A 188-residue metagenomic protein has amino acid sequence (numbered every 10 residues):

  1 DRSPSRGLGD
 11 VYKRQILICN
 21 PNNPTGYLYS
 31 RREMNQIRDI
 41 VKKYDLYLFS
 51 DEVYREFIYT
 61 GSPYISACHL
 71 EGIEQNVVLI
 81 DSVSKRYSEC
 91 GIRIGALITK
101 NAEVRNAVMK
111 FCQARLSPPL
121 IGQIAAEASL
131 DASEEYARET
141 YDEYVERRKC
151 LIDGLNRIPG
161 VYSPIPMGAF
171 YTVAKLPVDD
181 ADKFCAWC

Functional and structural regions predicted by a protein language model:
D1-Y12: Single conserved hydrophobic/aromatic residue that forms the stacking wall/gate of nucleotide- or nucleobase-binding
R6, P24-Y47, E52-E89: Active-site pre-lysine segment of PLP-dependent enzymes
V11, N20-N23: Flexible low-complexity scaffold tracts in large eukaryotic assembly proteins
L70, G95-N101, D131: Short beta-strand-to-turn element immediately C-terminal to the catalytic PLP-Schiff-base lysine in fold type I
G72, T99, E103-G122: Active-site C-terminal subdomain of aminotransferase-like
I73-E74, S88, N101-A107, E134-Y136 (+1 more regions): Short helix-loop capping/hinge motifs at secondary-structure junctions, enriched in acidic/polar residues
N106-C112, S129-I152: Structural signature of PLP-dependent enzymes
E127, E143-I152, Y162-L176: Conserved glycine-rich beta-strand-loop-beta hairpin in the small C-terminal domain of fold type I
